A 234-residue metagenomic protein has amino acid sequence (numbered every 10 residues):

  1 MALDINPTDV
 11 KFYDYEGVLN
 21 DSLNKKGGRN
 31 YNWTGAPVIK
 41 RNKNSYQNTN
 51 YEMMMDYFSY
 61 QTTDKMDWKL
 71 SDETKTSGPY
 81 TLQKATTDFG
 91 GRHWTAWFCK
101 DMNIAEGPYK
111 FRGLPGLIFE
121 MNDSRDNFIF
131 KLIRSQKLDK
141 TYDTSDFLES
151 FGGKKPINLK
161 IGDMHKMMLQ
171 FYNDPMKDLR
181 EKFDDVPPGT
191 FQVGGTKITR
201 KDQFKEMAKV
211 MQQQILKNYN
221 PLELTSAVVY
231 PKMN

Functional and structural regions predicted by a protein language model:
M1-T74, T81, W94-T95, D126-N234: Extracellular or lumenal secretory-pathway regions
D72-S77, T81-L138: Glycine- and acidic-residue-rich phosphate-binding/metal-coordinating active-site segment common to enzymes that handle
